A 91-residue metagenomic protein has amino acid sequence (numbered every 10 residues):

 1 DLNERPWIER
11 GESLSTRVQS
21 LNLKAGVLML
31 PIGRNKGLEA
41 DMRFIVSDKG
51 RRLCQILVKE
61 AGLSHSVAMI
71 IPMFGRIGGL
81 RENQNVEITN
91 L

Functional and structural regions predicted by a protein language model:
D1-L91: Surface-exposed, polar/charged interaction patches used for macromolecular assembly or partner binding
